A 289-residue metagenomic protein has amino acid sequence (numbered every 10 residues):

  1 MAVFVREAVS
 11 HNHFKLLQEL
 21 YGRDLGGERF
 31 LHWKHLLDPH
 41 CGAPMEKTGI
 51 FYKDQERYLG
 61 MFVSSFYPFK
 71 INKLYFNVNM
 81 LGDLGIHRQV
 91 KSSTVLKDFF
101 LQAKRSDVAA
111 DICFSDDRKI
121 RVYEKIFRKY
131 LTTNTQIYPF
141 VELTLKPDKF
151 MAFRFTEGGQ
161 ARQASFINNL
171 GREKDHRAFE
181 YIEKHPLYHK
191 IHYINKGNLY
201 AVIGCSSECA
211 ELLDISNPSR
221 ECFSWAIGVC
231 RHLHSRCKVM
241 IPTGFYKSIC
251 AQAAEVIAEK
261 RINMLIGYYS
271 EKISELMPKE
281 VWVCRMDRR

Functional and structural regions predicted by a protein language model:
V3-A8, N12-E56, M61, P68 (+1 more regions): Amide-forming acyltransferase catalytic core, primarily the GNAT-like/NAT-type and related acyltransferase folds
W33, L37-P39, F66, A109-Q160 (+1 more regions): Active-site/acyl-donor-binding loops of N-acyltransferases
D38, F66-N72, K97-F100: Catalytic micro-motifs at enzyme active sites that drive phosphoryl/nucleotidyl and oxygen chemistry
E46-I50, Y75-N77, H192, N263-I266: Short beta-strand micro-motifs in enzyme catalytic cores
Q55-E56, K104-A109: Secondary-structure boundary elements
M61-D83: A broadly used, surface-exposed interaction patch
Y75-R88, S206-P218: Conserved acetyl-CoA binding element of GNAT-fold acetyltransferases
D83-R105, S219-R231: Conserved acetyl-CoA-binding loop-helix of GNAT-fold acetyltransferases
